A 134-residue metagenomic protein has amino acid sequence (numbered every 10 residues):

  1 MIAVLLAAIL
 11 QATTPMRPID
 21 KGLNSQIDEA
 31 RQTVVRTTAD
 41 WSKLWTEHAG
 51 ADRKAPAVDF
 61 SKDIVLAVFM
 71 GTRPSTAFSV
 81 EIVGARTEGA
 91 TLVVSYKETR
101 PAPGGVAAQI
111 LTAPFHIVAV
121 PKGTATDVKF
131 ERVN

Functional and structural regions predicted by a protein language model:
M1-A7: Sec-dependent signal peptide recognition, specifically the positively charged N-region followed immediately by
A8-N134: Exposed, flexible binding/inhibitory loops of compact, secreted disulfide-stabilized domains
